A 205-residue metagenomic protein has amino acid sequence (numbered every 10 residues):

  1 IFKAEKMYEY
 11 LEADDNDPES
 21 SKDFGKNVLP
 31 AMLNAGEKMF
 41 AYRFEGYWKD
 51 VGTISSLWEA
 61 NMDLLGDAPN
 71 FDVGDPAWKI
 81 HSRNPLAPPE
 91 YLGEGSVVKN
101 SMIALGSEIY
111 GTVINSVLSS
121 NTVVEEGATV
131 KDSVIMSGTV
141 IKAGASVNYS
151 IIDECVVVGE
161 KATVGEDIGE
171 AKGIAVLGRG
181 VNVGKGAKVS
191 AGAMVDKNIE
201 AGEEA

Functional and structural regions predicted by a protein language model:
I1-M7: Conserved beta strand-loop-helix elements of the APE1-like EEP
E5, A13-A205: Left-handed beta-helix
Y10: Short active-site loop/helix that positions an aromatic residue
